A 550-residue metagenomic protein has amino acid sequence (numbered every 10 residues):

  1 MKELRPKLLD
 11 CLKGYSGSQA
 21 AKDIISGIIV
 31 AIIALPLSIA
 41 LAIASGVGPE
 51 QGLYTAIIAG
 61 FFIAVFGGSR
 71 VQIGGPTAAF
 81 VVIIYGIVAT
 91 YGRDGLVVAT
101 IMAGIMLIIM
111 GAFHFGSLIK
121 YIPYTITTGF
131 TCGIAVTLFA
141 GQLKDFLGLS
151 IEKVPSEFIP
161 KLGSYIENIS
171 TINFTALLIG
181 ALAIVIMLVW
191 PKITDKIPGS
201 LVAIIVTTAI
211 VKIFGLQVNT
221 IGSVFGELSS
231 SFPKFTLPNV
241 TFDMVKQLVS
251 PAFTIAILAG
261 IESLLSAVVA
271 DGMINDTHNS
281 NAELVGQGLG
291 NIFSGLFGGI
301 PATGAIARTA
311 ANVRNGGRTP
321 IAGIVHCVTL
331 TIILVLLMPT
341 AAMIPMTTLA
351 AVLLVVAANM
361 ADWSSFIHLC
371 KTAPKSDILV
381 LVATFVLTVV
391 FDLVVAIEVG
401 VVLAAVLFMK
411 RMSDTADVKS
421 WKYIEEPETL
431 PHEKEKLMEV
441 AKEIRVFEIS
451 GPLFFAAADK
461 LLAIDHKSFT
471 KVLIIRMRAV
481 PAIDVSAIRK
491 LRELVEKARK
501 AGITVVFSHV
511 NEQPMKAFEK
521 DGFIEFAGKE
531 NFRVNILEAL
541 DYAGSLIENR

Functional and structural regions predicted by a protein language model:
M1-K422, K490, G522: Transmembrane helical cores of multi-pass ion-transport proteins
G74, F507-S508, R533: Active-site-adjacent beta-strand anchor residues
S230, G451, N535: Active-site donor-binding loop signature of nucleotide-sugar glycosyltransferases
V328, P514-M515, V534: Short secondary-structure capping/turn micro-motifs that flank functional sites
N359-F526, G544-R550: The feature marks cytosolic C-terminal regulatory regions of anion transporters and related permeases
F526-Y542: Short acidic-hydrophobic, aromatic-tinged amphipathic segments that line or gate anion-handling sites
